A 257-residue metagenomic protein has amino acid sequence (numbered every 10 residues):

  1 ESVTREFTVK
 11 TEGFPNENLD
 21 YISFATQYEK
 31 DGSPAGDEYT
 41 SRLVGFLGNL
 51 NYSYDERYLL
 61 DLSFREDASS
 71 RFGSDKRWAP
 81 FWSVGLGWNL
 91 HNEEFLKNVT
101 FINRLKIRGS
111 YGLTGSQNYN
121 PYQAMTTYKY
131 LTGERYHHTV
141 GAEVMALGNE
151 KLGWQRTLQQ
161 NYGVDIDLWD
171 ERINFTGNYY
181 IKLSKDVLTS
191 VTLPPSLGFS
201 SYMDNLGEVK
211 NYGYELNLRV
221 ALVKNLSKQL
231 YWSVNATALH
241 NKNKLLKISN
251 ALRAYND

Functional and structural regions predicted by a protein language model:
E1-D257: Extracellular/periplasmic, surface-exposed regions of secreted and cell-surface proteins
